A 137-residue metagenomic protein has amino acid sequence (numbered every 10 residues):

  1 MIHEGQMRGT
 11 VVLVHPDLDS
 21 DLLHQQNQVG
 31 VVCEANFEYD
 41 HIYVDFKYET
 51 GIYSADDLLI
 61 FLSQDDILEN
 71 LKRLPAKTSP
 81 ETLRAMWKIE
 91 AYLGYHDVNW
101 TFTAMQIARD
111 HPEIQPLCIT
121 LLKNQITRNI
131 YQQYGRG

Functional and structural regions predicted by a protein language model:
M1-I2, M7-R73, S79, L117-R136: Basic/aromatic-rich interaction segments and small domains that mediate binding to polyanionic partners
A85-G137: Mixed-charge, low-complexity intrinsically disordered regions
